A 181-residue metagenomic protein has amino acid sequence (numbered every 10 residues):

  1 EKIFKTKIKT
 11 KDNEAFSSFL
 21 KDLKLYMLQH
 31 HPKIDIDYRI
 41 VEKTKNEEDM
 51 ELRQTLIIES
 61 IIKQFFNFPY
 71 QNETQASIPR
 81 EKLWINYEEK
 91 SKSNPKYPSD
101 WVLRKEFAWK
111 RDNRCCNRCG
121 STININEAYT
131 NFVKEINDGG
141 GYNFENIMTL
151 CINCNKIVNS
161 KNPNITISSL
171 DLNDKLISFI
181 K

Functional and structural regions predicted by a protein language model:
E1-S77: Mixed-charge, low-complexity interaction segments
L20-L28, L52, L56, L83 (+6 more regions): Generic detector of leucine side chains in alpha-helical contexts
N67-R118, E145, S168, D174-I180: Short, charged surface segments at domain edges that flank catalytic/cofactor-binding sites
K92, K96-S99, G120-L150, S160-D174: Histidine-centered nuclease catalytic patch
